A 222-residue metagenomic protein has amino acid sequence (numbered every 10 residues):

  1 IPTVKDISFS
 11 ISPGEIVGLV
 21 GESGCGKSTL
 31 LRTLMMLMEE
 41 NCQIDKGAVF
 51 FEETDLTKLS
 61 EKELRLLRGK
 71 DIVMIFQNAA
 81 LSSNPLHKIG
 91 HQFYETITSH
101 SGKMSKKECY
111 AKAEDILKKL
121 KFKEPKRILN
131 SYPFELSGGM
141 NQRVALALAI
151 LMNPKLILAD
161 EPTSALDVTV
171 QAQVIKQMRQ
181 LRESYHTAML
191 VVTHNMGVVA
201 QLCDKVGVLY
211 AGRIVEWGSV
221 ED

Functional and structural regions predicted by a protein language model:
V20-E22: The feature captures the beta-strand-to-loop junction immediately N-terminal to the Walker
Q43-D55: Conserved ABC transporter NBD signature motif
S131-L136, M140: Conserved ABC ATPase signature
L151-K155: A short, proline-enriched helix->beta-strand linker immediately N-terminal to the Walker B motif in ABC-type P-loop
V199-Q201: A short, surface-exposed alpha-helical micro-motif characterized by mixed small hydrophobic and charged/polar residues
W217-G218: ABC ATPase "signature
